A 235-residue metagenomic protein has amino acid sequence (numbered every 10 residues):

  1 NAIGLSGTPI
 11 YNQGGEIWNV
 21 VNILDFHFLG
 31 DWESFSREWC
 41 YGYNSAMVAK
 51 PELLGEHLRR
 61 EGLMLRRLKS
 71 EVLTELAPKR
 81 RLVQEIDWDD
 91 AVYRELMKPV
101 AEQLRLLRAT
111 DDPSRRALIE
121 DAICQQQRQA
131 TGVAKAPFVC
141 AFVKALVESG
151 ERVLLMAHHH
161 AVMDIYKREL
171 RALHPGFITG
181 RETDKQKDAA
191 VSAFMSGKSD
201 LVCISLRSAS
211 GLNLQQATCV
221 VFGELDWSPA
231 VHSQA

Functional and structural regions predicted by a protein language model:
N1-Q13: Conserved helicase ATPase motor motifs in RecA-like P-loop NTPase domains
G4-L5, F28-E151: Inter-lobe coupling linker of SF2 helicases/translocases
Y11-E16, H158-H160: Conserved Walker A/P-loop ATP-binding site and its immediately adjacent core in helicase/helicase-like ATPase domains
E16-N19, N213-L225: A short beta-strand element within the Helicase C-terminal
V21-I23: Phosphate-binding glycine-rich loops of NTP-binding sites
S36, E85-D87, L154-H159, F177-G180 (+2 more regions): Short beta-strand segments
L154-M156, D164, L173-L206: Conserved helicase ATPase core of P-loop NTP-dependent helicases/translocases
S228-A235: Conserved SF2 helicase motif VI
